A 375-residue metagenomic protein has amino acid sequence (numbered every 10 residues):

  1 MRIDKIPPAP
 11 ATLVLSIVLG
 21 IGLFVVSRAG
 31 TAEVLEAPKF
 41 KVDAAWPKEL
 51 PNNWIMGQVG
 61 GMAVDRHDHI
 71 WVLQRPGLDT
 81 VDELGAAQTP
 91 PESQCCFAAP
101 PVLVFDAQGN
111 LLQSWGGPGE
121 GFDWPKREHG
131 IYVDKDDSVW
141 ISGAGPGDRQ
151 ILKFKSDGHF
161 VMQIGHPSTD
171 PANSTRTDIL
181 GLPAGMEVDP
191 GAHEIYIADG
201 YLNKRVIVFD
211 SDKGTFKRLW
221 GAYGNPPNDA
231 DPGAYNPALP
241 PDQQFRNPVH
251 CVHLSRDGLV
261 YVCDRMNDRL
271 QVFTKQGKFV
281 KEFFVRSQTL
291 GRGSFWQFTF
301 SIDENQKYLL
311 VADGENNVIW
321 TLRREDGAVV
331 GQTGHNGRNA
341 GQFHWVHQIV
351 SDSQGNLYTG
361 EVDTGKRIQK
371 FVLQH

Functional and structural regions predicted by a protein language model:
R2-L15: Bacterial N-terminal signal peptides that target proteins for export
G20-H375: Eukaryotic scaffold repeat domains enriched in small/polar residues
